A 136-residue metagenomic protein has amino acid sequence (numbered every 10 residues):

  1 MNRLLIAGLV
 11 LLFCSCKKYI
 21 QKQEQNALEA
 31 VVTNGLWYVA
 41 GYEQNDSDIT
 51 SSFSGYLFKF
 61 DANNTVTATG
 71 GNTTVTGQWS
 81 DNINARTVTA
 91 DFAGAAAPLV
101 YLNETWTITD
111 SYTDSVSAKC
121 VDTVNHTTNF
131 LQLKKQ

Functional and structural regions predicted by a protein language model:
N2-A7: Sec-dependent signal peptide recognition, specifically the positively charged N-region followed immediately by
L9-V10, T127: N-terminal leader/targeting segments
L12-S15: C-terminal motif of bacterial Sec signal peptides marking the signal peptidase cleavage site
K17-Q78, I83-Q136: Lipid interaction determinants
